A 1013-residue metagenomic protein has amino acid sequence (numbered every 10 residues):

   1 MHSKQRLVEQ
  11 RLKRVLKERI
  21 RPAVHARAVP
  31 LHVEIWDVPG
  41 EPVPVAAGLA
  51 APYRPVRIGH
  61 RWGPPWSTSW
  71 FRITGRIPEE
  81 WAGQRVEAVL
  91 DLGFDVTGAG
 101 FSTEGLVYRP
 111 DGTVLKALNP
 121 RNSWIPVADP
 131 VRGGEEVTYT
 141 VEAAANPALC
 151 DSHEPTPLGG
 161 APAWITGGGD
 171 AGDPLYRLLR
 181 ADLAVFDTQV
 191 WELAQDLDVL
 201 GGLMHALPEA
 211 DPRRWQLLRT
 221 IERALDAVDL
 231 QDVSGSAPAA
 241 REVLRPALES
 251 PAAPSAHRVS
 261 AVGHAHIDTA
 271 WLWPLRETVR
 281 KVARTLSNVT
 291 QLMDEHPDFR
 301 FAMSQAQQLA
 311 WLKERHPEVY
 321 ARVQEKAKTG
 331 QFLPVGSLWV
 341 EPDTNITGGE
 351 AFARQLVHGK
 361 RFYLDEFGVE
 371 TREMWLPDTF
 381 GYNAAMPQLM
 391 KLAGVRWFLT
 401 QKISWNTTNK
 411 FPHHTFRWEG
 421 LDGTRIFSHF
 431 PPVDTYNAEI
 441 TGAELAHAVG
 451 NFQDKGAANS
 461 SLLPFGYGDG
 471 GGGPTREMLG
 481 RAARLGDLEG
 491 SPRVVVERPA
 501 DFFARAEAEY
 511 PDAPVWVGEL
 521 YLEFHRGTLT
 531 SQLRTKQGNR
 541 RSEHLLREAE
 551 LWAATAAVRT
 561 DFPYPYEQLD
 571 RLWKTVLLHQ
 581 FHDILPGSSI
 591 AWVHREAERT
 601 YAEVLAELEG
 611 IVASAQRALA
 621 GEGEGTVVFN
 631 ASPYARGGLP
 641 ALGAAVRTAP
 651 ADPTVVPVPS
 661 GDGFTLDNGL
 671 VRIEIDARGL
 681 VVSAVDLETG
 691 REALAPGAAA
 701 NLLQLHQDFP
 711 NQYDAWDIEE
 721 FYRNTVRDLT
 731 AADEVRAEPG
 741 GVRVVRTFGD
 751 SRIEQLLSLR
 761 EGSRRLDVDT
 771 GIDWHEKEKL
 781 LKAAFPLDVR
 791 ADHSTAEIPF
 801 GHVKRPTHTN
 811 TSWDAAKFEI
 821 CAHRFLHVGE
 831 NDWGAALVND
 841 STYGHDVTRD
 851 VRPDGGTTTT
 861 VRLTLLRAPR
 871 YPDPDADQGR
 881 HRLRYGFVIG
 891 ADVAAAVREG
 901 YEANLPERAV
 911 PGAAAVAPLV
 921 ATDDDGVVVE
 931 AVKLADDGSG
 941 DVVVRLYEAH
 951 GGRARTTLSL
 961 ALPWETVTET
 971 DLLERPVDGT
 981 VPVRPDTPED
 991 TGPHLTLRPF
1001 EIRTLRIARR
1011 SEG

Functional and structural regions predicted by a protein language model:
M1-P42, W164-W273, L546-V655, N711 (+3 more regions): Histidine-centered catalytic/metal-binding microenvironments
H2-R11, R76-E79, E87-I346, R354 (+1 more regions): N-terminal catalytic cores of secreted or lumenal carbohydrate-active enzymes
R61-E79: Short beta-strands within extracellular/lumenal beta-sheet-rich domains
E79-V89, S763-R764, S939: Extended extracellular/luminal ectodomain segments enriched in beta-structured repeat modules
D196-D229, H266, A270-L272, S404 (+4 more regions): Catalytic grooves of carbohydrate-active enzymes
A353-A385, L389-L392, H447-L462: CE4/NodB-like, metal-dependent polysaccharide N-deacetylase domain that modifies extracellular/periplasmic N-acetylated
F367-P412, G472-R481: Catalytic domains of cell-wall/extracellular-matrix polysaccharide-remodeling enzymes, centered on de-N-acetylation
M386-L392, W405, H414-T415, T441 (+8 more regions): C-terminal (or distal) subdomains of carbohydrate-active enzymes
